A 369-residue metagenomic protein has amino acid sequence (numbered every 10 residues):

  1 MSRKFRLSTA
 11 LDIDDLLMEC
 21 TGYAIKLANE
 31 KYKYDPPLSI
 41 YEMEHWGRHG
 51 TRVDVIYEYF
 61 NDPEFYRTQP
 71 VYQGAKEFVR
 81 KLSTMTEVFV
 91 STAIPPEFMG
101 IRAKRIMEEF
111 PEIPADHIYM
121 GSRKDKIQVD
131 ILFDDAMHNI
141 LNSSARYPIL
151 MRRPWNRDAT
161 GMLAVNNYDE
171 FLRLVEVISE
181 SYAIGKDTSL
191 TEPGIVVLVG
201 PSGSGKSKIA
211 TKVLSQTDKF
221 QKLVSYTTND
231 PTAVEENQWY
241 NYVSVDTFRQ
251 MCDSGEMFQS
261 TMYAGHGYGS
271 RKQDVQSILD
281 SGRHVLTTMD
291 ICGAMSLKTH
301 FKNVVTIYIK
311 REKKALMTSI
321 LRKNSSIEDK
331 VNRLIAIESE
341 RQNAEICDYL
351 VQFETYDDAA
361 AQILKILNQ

Functional and structural regions predicted by a protein language model:
S2-Y57, I195-L198, G203-K219: Active-site neighborhood of HAD-like aspartate-dependent phosphohydrolases
H49-T68, T227-V285: ATP-dependent small-molecule kinase phosphotransfer cores that center on conserved nucleotide phosphate-binding segments
Y66-P70, A75-I106: Substrate-recognition element of Asp-dependent hydrolases with the DxDx(T/V) motif
S91-N142: Substrate-recognition "cap/lid" segment bordering the active-site pocket of phosphatases
L132-D169: Acidic, Mg2+-coordinating phosphoryl-transfer loop and its flanking beta/alpha structural elements, shared across
K186-P193: Phosphate-binding P-loop
L286-D290, H300-L321: Conserved phosphate-donor/acceptor-positioning beta-strand/loop module used by diverse small-molecule
A294, S325-I366: Small-molecule kinase domains that catalyze NTP-dependent phosphoryl transfer to phosphate-bearing small molecules
